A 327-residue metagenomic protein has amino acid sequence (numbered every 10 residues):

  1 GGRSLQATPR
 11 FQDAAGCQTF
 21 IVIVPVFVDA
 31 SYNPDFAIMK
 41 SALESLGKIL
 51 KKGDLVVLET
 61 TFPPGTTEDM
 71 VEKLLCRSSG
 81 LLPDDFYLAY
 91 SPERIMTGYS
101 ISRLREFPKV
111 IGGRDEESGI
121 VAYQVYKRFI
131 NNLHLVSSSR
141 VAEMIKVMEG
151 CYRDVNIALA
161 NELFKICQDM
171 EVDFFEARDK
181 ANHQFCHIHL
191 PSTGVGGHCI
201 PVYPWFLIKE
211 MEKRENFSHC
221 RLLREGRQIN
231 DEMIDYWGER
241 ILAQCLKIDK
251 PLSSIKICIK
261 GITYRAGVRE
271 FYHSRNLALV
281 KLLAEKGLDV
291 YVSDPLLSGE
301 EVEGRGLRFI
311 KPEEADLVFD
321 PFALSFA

Functional and structural regions predicted by a protein language model:
G1-A327: Structural/interface elements that position substrates and couple domains in central-metabolism enzymes
